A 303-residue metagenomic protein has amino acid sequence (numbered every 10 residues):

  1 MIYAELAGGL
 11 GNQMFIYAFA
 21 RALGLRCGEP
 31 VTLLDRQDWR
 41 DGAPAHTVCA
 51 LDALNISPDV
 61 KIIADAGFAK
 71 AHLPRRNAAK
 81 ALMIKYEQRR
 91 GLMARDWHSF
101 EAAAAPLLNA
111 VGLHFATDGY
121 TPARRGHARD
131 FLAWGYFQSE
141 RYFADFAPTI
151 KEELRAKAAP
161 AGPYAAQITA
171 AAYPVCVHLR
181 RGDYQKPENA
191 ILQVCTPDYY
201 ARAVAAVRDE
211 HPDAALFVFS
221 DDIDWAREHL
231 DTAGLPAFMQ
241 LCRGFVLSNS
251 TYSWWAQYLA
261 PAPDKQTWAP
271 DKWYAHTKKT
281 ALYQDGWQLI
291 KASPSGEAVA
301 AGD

Functional and structural regions predicted by a protein language model:
M1-Y3: Extreme N-terminal starter segment of soluble prokaryotic enzymes
L6-F15: A short, glycine/small-residue-rich beta-strand->loop->alpha-helix junction that serves as a flexible
L10, R202-T277: Donor-binding and catalytic core of enzymes assembling or modifying cell-surface/extracellular glycoconjugates
I16-L23: Short amphipathic alpha-helix
C27-R40: A short beta-strand-loop structural module common to alpha/beta enzyme folds
A43-I56, D224-T232, K279-Q284: Short, aromatic/basic amphipathic alpha-helical patches
A45-H211, S295-D303: Secretory-pathway luminal glycosyltransferase catalytic domains
A275-D303: Leloir-type glycosyltransferase catalytic cores
